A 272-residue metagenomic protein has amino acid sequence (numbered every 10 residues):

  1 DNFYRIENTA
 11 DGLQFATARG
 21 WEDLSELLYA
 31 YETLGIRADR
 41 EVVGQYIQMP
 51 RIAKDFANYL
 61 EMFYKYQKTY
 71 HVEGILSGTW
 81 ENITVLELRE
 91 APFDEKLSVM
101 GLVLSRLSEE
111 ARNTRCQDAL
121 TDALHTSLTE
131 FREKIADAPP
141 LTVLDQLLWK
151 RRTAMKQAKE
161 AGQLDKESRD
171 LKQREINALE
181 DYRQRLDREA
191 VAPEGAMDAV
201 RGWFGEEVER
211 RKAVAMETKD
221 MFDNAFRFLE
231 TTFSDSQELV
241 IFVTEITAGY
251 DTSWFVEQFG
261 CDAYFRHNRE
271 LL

Functional and structural regions predicted by a protein language model:
D1-T142: Alpha-helical lid/collar subdomain of P-loop NTPases
T84-L272: Terminal-proximal interaction/regulatory segments of ATP-powered molecular machines
